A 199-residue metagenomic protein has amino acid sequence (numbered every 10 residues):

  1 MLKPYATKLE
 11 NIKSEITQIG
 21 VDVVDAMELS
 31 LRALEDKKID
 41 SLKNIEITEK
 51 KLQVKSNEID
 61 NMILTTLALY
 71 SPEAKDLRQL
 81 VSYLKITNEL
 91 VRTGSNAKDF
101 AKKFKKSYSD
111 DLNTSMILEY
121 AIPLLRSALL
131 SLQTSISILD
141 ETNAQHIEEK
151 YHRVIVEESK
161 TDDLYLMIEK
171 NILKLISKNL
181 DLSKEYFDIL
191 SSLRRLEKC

Functional and structural regions predicted by a protein language model:
M1-C199: Cytosolic, long alpha-helical scaffolding segments
